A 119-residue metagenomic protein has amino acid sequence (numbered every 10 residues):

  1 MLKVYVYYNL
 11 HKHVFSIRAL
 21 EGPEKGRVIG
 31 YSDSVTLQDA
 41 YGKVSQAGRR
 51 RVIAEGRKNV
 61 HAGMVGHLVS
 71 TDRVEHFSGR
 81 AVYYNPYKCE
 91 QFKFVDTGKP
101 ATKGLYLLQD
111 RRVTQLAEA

Functional and structural regions predicted by a protein language model:
M1, Q115-A119: Short intrinsically disordered terminal tails
M1-N9: Structural detector for short beta-strands of small beta-barrel domains
N9-L10, E21: A generic structural motif
H13-F15, V113: Hydrophobic residues embedded in beta-strands of well-ordered beta-sheets
S16-Y106: Acidic, low-complexity, intrinsically disordered interaction modules
T102-L108, V113-L116: Residue-level marker of conserved, structurally anchoring positions within well-ordered domains
